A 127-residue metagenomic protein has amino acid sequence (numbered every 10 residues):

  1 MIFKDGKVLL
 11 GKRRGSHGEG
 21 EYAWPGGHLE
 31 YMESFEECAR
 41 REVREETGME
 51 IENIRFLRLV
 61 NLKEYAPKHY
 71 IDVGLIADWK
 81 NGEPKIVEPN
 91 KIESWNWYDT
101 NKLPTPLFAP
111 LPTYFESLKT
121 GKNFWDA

Functional and structural regions predicted by a protein language model:
M1, F115, A127: Acidic, metal-coordinating catalytic segment for phosphate/diphosphate chemistry, firing primarily on the Nudix
M1-A23, I51, R55: N-terminal strand-loop-strand
I2-F3, L10, A77-W79, W97: Conserved hydrophobic "DFG−1" position in protein kinase catalytic cores
E21, Y65-I71, P89-I92: A generic structural micro-feature
W24-F56, L75: The catalytic Nudix box helix
V60-P84, L111-K119: Active-site-adjacent beta-strand/loop module that shapes the phosphate/pyrophosphate-binding cleft
I76, I86-L118: NUDIX/MutT-family hydrolases
T120-A127: Acidic/histidine-enriched, glycine/proline-rich intrinsically disordered or flexible terminal extensions
